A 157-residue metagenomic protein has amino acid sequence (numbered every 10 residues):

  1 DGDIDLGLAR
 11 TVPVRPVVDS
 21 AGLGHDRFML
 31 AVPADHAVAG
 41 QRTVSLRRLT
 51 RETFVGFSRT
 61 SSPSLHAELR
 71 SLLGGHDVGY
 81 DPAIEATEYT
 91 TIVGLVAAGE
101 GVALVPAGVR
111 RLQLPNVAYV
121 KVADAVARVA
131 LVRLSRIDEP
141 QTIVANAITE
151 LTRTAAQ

Functional and structural regions predicted by a protein language model:
D1-V32, S45, I92, V96-A97 (+1 more regions): Short beta-strand-centered segments that line the small-molecule binding cleft or hinge of alpha/beta clamshell
D3-I4, V78, E100-G101: Short, high-confidence coil segments that cap the C-terminus of an alpha-helix and link into the following beta-strand
R10, T53-H76, Q141-A145, T149 (+1 more regions): Secondary-structure junction motif
R10-T11, V78-E88: Short beta-strand-to-loop elements that line the ligand-binding cleft of bilobed periplasmic-binding protein-like
V18-R59, V126-E139: Hydrophobic/proline-rich hinge and linker segments of small-molecule sensing/allosteric domains, predominantly
H36, T60, G101, G108-V109: Flexible glycine-rich beta->alpha loop in the catalytic core of nucleotide-sugar glycosyltransferases
V55-G56, A118-Q157: A late-sequence structural motif
T90, A107-G108: Alpha-helix/helix-capping structural signal
